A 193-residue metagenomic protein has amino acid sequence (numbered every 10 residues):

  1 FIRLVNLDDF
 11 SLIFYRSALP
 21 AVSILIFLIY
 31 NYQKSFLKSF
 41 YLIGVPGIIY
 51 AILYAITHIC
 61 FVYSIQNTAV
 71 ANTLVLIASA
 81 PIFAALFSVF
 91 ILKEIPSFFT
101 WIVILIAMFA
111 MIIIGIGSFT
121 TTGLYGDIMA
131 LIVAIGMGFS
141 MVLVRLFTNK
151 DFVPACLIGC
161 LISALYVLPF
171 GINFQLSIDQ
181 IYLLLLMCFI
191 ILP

Functional and structural regions predicted by a protein language model:
F1-F14, I49-I52, I56, C60 (+4 more regions): Glycine-/small-residue-enriched transmembrane alpha-helix faces in small-molecule transporters and effluxers
N6, N67, K93-I95, N149-K150: Helix-loop interface residues and adjacent transmembrane-helix termini in multi-pass membrane transporters, primarily
S11, A18-V22, V62-K93, V133: Specific alpha-helical transmembrane segments that line the substrate/conduction pathway and gating interfaces
L12, F99, F152-C156: Juxtamembrane helix-start motifs in multi-pass secondary transporters
I24, L28, P96-I116, V133-M137 (+1 more regions): Hydrophobic transmembrane alpha-helices of multi-pass small-molecule transport proteins
N31-A71, I77, I113, C188-P193: Specific transmembrane alpha-helical segments of multi-pass solute transporters/efflux pumps, especially DMT/EamA
Y41, L74-I77, K93-I113, T120-D127 (+1 more regions): Loop-to-transmembrane alpha-helix entry segments
Y63-T68, I116-L124, L146, I172-D179: Membrane-interface helix caps and helix-loop-helix hairpins in membrane proteins
